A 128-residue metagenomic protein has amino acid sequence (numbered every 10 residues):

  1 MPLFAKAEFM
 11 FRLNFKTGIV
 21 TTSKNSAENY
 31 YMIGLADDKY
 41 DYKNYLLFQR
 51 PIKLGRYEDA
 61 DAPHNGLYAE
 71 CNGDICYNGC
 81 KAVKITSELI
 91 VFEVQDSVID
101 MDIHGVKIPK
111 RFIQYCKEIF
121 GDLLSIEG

Functional and structural regions predicted by a protein language model:
M1-D41: Charge-rich, low-complexity N-terminal segments
P2-A5, I19-N25, G55-P63, I90-V94: An extracellular/secretory-lumen and virion-surface interaction module
E8-L13, F48-I52, I99-D102: Generic detection of short hydrophobic beta-strand segments and adjacent strand-loop junctions
R12-N14, I19, K84, L89-E93 (+1 more regions): Ser/Thr- (and often Asn-) enriched beta-sheet segments in non-cytosolic proteins
Y31-A36, A69-E70, I90-V94, M101: Generic recognition of long tandem-repeat/solenoid scaffolds
D41-I52, F92: Broad, structure-driven detector of short, well-ordered beta-strand segments within folded domains
I52-L89: Short, internal acidic amphipathic alpha-helical interface segments that mediate docking to partner proteins
T86, Q95-G128: Mixed-charge, glycine-accented linear interaction segment located at domain edges/termini
